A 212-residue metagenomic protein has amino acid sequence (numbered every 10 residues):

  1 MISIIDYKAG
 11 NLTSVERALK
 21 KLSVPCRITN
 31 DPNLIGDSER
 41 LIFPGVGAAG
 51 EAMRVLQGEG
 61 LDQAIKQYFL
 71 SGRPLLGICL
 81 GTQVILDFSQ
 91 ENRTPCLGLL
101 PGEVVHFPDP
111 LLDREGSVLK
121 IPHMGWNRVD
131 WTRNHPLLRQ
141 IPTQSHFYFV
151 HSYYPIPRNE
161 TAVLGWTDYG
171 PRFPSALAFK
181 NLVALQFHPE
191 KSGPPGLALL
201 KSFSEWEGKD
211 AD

Functional and structural regions predicted by a protein language model:
M1-S3: Extreme N-terminal starter segment of soluble prokaryotic enzymes
P25, R40, P74-L76, H146: Structural signature of beta-strand start/N-cap positions in the alpha/beta core of ABC transporter nucleotide-binding
C26-D37: Short acidic low-complexity segments
I35-G45: Short acidic/histidine-rich motifs immediately flanking catalytic phosphotransfer sites in two-component signaling
G47-H123: Cysteine-nucleophile active-site neighborhood
F88-Y169: Pocket-forming structural segment of enzyme catalytic cores
P171-A178: Short, surface-exposed beta-strand/loop micro-motifs that present aromatic residues
L185-D212: Acyltransferase
